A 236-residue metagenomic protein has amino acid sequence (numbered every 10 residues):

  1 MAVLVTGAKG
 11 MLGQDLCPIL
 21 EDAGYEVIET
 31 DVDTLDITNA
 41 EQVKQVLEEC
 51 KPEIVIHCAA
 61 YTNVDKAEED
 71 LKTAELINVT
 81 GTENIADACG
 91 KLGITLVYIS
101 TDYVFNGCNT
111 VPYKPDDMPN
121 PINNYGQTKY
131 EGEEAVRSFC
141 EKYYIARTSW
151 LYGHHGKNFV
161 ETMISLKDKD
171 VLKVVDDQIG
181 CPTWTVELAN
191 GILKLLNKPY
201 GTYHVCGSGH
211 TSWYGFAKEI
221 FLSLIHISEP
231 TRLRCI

Functional and structural regions predicted by a protein language model:
V3-I19: N-terminal Rossmann NAD(P)H-binding glycine-rich loop of SDR-like oxidoreductase domains
E21, V27-V43: Adenosine-cofactor binding site in Rossmann-like domains, unifying the SAM/SAH pocket of S-adenosylmethionine-dependent
A40-I77: NAD(P)H-binding glycine-rich loop region in Rossmannoid oxidoreductase-like domains and their noncatalytic homologs
Y61-V64, E69, D102-I122: Active-site "gating" loop of Rossmann-like NAD(P)-dependent oxidoreductase/epimerase domains
E69-V97: NAD(P)-cofactor binding segment of oxidoreductase domains
E134-E187, L193: NAD(P)-dependent short-chain dehydrogenase/reductase
H154-H155, Q178-A189, V205-S223: Substrate-binding strand-loop-helix patch in Rossmann-like NAD(P)-dependent oxidoreductase/epimerase domains
H226-I236: Single conserved hydrophobic/aromatic residue that forms the stacking wall/gate of nucleotide- or nucleobase-binding
